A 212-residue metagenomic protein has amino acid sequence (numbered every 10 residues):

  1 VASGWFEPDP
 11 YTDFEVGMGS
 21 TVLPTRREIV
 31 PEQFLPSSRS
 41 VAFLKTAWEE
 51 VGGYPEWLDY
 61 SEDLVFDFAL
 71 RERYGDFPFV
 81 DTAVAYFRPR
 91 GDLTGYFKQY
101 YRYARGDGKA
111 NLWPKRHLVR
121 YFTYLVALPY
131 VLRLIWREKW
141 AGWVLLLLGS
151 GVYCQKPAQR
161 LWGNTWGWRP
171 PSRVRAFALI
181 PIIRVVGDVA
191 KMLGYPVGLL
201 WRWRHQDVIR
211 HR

Functional and structural regions predicted by a protein language model:
V1-E15, D76, A83-V84, R88: Conserved donor NDP-sugar-binding/catalytic core segment of glycosyltransferases
P8-P10, P24-T46, E50, D59 (+3 more regions): A recurrent flexible, glycine/aromatic-enriched loop bordering the glycosyltransferase active site that acts as
V16-L23, Y96-K98: Short, hinge-like loop/turn segments at secondary-structure boundaries
S38, S61, G91, G95-K98 (+3 more regions): Residues at secondary-structure transition points
P55-P114: Catalytic donor/gating beta->alpha subdomain of glycosyltransferases that bind UDP-sugars
T123-R202: Membrane-embedded multi-pass helical conduit in multi-pass membrane proteins, especially envelope-biosynthetic
W201-R212: Short linear elements at protein peripheries
